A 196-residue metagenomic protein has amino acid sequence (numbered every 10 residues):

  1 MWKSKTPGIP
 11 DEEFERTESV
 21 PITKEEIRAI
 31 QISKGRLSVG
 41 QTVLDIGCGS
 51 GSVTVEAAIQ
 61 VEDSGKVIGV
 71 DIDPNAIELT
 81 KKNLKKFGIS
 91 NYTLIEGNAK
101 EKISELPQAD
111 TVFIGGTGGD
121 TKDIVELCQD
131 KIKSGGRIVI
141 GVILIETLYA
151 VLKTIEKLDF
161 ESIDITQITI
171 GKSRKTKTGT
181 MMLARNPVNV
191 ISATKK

Functional and structural regions predicted by a protein language model:
M1-L44, N75, L79-K82, K86 (+1 more regions): Class I SAM-dependent transferase core
V39-G40, D63-S64, I132-I138: Short glycine-dipeptide loop
G47: Conserved S-adenosyl-L-methionine
S50-D63: Conserved SAM-binding loop of SAM-dependent methyltransferases across substrates and taxa, primarily the Class I
K66-D71: Conserved SAM-binding motif I beta-strand of class I
D73-Q108: S-adenosyl-L-methionine
Q108-G116: Short SAM/SAH-binding signature in class I
L127-R185, N189: C-terminal substrate-binding/active-site "lid" region of AdoMet-derived donor-dependent transferases
